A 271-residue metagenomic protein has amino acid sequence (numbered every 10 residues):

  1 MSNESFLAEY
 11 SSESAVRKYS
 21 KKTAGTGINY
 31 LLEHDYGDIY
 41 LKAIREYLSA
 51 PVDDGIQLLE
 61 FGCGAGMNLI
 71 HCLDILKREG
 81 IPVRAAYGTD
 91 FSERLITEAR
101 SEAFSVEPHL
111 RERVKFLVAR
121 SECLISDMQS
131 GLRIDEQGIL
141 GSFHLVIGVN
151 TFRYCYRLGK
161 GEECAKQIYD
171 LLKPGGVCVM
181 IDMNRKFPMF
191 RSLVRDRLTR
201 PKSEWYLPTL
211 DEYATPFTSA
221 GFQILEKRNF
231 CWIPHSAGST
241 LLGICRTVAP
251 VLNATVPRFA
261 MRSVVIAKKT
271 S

Functional and structural regions predicted by a protein language model:
M1-V52: Conserved class I S-adenosyl-L-methionine
M67-D127: Class I SAM-dependent methyltransferase SAM/SAH-binding core
I147: A conserved beta-strand element that flanks and buttresses the S-adenosyl-L-methionine
C155, D196-E212: Acceptor-substrate binding/catalytic loop of class I
E162-P174: A short glycine-rich, Lys/Arg-flanked "PGG" loop and its adjoining helix->strand segment in the class I
G175-D182: Conserved beta-strand signature within the Rossmann-like core of class I S-adenosyl-L-methionine
M183-S203: Short, glycine-/aromatic-enriched active-site segment of Class I SAM-dependent methyltransferases
E226-S271: A C-terminal cap/extension of S-adenosyl-L-methionine-dependent methyltransferases that defines the acceptor-substrate
